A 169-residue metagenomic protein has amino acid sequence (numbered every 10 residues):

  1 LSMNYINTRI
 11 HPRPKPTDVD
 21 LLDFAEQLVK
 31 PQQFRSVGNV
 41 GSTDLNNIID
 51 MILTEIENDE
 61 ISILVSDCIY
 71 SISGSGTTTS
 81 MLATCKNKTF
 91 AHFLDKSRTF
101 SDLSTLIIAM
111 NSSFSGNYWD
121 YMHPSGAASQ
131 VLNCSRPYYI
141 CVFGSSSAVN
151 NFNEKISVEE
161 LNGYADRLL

Functional and structural regions predicted by a protein language model:
L1, T77-S97: …and closely analogous acidic/polar surface helices at protein-protein or active-site interfaces in A-domain-like
L1-K15, I61-S66, L106-I107: Von Willebrand factor
H11, K15-I61, Y70-S71: Von Willebrand factor
H11-P16, S71-S80, S115-D120, V149-N151: Extracytoplasmic/secreted cell-surface and envelope-processing proteins
F24-L28, I49, K86-L94, F152: Generic structural signal of hydrophobic/aromatic residues within well-ordered alpha-helices of folded domains
M51, E55, S71, K88 (+1 more regions): Structured segments of extracytoplasmic/periplasmic soluble domains in secreted or envelope-associated proteins
D67-I69, S112: Solvent-exposed coil/turn segments that connect beta secondary-structure elements in extracytoplasmic/periplasmic
K96, F100-L169: Eukaryote-biased recognition of electropositive, low-complexity segments and basic polyanion/acidic-motif-binding
